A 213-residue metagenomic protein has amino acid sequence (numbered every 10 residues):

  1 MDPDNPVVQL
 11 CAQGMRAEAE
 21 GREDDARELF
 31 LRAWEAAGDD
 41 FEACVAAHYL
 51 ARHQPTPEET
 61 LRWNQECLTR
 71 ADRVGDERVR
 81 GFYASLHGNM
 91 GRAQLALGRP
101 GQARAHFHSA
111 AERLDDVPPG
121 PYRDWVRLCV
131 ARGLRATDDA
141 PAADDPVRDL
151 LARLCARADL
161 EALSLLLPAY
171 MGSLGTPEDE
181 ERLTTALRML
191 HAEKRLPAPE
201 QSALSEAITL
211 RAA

Functional and structural regions predicted by a protein language model:
M1, R32-D39, A71-R80, V117-G120: Flexible helix-coil transition and linker loops at the boundaries of alpha-helical arrays
N5-E28: Alpha-helical segment of the N-proximal tetratricopeptide repeat
L10, C44-A47, H87, R127: TPR repeat positional signature
M15, Y49-R52, R92, R132: Residue-level recognition of tetratricopeptide repeat
A43-F82: Alpha-helical adaptor scaffolds
P57-W63, G91-P100, L128-V147, L196: Alpha-helical linker/edge segments of TPR/alpha-solenoid repeat scaffolds and analogous pre-/post-domain helices
